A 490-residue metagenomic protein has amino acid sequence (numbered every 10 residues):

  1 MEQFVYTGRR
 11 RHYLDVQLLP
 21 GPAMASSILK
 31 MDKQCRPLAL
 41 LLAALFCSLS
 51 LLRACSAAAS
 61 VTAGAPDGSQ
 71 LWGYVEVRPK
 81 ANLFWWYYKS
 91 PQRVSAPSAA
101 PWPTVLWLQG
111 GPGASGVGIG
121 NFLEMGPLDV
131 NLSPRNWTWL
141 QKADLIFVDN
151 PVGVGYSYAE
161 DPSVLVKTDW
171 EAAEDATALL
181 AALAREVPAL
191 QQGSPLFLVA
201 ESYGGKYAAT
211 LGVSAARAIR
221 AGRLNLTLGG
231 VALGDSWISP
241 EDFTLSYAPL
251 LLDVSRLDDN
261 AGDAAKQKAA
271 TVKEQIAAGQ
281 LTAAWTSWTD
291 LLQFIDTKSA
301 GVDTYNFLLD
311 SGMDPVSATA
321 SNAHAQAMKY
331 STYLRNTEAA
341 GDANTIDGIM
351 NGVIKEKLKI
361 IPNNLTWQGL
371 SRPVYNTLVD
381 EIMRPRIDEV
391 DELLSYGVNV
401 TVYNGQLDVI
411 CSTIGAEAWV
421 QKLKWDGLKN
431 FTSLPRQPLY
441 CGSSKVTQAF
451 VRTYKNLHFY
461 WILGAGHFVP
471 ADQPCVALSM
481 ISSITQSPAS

Functional and structural regions predicted by a protein language model:
M1-K33: Intrinsically disordered, low-complexity basic segments at termini and long loops, enriched in Pro/Gly and/or Arg/Ser
G21, A25-S490: Terminal and linker regions of secretory-pathway proteins
